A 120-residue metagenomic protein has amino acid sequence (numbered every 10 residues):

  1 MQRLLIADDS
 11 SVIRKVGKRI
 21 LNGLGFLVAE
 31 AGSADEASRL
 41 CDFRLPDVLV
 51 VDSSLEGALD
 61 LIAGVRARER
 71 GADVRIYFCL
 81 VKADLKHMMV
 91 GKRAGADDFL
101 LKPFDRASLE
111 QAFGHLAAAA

Functional and structural regions predicted by a protein language model:
S11-A29: Two-component/phosphorelay signaling modules centered on CheY-like receiver
E30-V48, L55-E56: Acidic, metal-coordinating helix/loop segments flanking the phosphotransfer/catalytic sites of two-component signaling
L59-A72: Short amphipathic alpha-helix used as the core "switch/output" element in two-component signaling
D60, A83-D98, Q111: Alpha4 helix (beta4-alpha4-beta5 surface) of REC/receiver domains from two-component response regulators
F104-F113: C-terminal output helix
G114-A120: The C-terminal output helix
